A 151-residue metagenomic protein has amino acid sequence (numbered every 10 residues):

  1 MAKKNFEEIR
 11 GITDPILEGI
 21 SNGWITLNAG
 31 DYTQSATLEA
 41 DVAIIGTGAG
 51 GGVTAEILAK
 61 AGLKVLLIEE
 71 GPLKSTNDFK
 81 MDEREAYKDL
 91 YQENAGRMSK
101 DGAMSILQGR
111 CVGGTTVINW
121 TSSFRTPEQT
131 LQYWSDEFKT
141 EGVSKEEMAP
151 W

Functional and structural regions predicted by a protein language model:
I9-E146, P150: N-terminal glycine-rich phosphate/pyrophosphate-binding loop and immediately adjacent elements
